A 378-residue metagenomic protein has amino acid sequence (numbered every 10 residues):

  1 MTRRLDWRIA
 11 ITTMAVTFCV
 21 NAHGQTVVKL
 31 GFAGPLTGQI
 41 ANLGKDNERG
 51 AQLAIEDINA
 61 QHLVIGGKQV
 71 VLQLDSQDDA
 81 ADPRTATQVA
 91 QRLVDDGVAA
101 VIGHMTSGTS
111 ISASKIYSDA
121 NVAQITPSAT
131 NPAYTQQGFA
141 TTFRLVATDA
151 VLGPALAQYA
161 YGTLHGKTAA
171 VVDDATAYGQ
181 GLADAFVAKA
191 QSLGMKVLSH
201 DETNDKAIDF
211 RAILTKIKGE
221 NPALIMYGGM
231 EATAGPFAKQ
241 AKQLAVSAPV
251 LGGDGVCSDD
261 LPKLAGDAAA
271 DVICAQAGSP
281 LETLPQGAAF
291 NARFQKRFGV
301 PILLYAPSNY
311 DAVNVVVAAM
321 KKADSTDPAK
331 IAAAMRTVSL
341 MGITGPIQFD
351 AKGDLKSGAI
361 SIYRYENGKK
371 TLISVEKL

Functional and structural regions predicted by a protein language model:
T2-A10, G24-L378: Extracytosolic ligand-binding ectodomains
A10-C19: Bacterial N-terminal signal peptides
